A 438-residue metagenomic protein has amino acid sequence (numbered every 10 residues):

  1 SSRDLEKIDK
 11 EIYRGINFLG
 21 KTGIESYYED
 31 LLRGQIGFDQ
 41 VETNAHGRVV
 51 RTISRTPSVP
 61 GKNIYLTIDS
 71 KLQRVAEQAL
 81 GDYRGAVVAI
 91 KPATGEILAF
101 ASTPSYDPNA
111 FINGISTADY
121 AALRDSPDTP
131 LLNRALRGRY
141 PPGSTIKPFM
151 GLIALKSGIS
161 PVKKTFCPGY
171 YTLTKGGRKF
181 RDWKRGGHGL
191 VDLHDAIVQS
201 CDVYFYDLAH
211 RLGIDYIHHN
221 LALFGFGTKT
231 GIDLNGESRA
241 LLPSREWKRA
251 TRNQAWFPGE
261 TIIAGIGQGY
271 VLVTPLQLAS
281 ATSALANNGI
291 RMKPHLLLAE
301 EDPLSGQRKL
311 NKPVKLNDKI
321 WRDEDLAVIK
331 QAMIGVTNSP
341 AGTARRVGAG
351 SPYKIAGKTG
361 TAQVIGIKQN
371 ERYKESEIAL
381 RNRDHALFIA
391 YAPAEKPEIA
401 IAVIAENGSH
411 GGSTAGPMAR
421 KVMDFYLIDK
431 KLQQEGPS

Functional and structural regions predicted by a protein language model:
S1-V49, D82-A86, P92, T103-S105 (+5 more regions): Membrane-proximal periplasmic segments of bacterial cell-envelope enzymes, especially penicillin-binding proteins
G20, I68, L72, Q78-S102 (+1 more regions): Flexible, solvent-exposed loop/hinge segments and secondary-structure transition points
K21, D69, L278, G411-D424: Short, charged, low-complexity patches
T43-I53, A93-T145, F149-A402, L432: Beta-lactam-recognizing serine transpeptidase/beta-lactamase-like catalytic domain environment
H46-A86: Conserved, well-ordered alpha-helix/loop/beta-strand core segments that scaffold catalytic motifs
Q73, R139, G408-S409: Short strand->helix junction
F425-S438: Gram-negative outer-membrane assembly/targeting C-terminal domains
